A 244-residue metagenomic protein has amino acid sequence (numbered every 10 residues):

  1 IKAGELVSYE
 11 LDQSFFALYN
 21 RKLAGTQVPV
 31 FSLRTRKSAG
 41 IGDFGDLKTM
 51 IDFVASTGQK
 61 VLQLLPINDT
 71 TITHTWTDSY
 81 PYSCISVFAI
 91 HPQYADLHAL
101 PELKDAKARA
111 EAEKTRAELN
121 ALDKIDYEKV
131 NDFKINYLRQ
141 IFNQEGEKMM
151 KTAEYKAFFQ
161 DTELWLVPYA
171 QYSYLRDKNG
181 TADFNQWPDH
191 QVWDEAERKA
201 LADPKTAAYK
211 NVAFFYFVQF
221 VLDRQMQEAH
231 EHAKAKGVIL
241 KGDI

Functional and structural regions predicted by a protein language model:
I1-F16: Glycan-association/targeting regions that enable binding to alpha-glucans and other polysaccharides
L18-I244: Acidic/aromatic-lined carbohydrate-recognition and catalytic surfaces of CAZymes acting on diverse glycans
